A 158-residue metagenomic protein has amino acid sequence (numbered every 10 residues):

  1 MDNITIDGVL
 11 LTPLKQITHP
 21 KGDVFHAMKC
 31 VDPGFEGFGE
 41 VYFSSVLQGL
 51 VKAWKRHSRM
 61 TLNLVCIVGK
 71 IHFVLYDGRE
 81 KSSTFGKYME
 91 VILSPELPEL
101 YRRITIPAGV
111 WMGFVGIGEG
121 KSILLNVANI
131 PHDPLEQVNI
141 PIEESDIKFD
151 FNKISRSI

Functional and structural regions predicted by a protein language model:
M1-L100, E119-I158: Non-catalytic, conserved peripheral segments adjacent to functional cores
I104, M112-I117: Short beta-strand His + acidic residue motifs that chelate non-heme Fe in jelly-roll/DSBH and cupin folds
